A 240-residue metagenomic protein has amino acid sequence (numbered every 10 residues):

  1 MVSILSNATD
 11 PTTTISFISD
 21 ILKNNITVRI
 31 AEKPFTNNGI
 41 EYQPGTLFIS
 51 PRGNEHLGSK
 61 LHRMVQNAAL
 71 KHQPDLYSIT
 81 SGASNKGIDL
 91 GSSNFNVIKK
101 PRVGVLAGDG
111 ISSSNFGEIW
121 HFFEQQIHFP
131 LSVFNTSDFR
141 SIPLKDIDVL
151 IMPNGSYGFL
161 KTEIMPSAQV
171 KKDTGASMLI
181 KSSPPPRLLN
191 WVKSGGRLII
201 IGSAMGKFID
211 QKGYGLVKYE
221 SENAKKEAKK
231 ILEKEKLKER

Functional and structural regions predicted by a protein language model:
M1-R240: Intrinsic-disorder/low-complexity accessory segments
